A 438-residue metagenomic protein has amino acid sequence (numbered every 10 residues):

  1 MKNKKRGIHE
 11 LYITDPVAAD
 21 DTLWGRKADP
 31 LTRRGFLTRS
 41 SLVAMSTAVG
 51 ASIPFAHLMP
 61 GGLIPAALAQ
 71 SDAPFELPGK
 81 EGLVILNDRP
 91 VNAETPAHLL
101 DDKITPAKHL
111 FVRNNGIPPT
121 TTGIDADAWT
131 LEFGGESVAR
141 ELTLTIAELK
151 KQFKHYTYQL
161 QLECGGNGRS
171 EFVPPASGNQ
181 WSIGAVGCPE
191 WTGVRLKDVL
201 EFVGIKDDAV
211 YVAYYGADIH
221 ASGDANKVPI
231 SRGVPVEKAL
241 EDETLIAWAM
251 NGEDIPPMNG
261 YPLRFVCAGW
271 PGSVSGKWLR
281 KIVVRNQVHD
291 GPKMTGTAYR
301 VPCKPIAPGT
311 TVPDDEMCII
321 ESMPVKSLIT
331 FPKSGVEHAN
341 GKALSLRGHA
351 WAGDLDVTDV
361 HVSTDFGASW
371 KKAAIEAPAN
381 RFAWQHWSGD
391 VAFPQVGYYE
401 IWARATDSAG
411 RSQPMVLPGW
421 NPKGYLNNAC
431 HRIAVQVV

Functional and structural regions predicted by a protein language model:
M1-G35, H57-G61: N-terminal secretory signal peptides
K4-G7, D29, S41, G82 (+1 more regions): Residue-level detector of intrinsically disordered/flexible regions characterized by low predicted structural confidence
H9, T14, G50, A147-K150 (+1 more regions): Generic detector of well-ordered alpha-helical segments enriched in charged/polar residues, highlighting helical
I13, W24-G25, L37, A56 (+4 more regions): Compositionally biased, low-structure terminal segments
A19, G25, T38-A44, A48 (+1 more regions): N-terminal accessory segment at the very beginning of proteins
G35-L63: N-terminal export signals
P65-L68: Sec/Tat signal peptide C-region and signal peptidase I cleavage site
Q70-V438: Structured, non-membrane catalytic/scaffold regions adjacent to prosthetic-group chemistry
